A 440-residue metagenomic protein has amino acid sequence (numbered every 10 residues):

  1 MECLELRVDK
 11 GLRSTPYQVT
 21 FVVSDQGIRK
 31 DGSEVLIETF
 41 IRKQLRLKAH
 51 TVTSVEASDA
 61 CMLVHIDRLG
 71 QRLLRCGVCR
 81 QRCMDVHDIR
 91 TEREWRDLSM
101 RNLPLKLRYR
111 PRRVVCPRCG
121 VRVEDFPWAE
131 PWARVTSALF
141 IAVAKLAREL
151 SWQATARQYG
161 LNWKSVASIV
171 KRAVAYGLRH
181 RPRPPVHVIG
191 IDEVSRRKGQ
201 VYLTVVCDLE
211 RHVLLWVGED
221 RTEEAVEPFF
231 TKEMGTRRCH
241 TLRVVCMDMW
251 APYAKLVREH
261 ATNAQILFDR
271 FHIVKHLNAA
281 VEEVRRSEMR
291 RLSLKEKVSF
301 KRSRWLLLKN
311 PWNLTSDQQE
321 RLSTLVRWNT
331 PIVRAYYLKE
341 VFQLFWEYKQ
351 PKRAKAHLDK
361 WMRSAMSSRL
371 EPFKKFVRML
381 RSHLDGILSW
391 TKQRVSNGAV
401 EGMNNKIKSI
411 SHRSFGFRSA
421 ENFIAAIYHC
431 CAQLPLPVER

Functional and structural regions predicted by a protein language model:
M1-L45, L434-R440: Intrinsically disordered, low-complexity and often Lys/Arg-enriched segments
Q18-V22, I28, R80-M84, E94-Q200 (+3 more regions): Short, positively charged, Gly/Tyr-enriched micro-motifs that form contact patches at catalytic or ligand/partner
V19, G32-V52, E56, A60-L63 (+5 more regions): Long C-terminal interaction/binding lobes of large macromolecular proteins
V19-S24, L73, V78, D85 (+6 more regions): Acidic/histidine-rich catalytic cores and adjacent linkers of DNA breakage/strand-transfer/modification proteins
T53-V64, T91-L105: Short Cys/His-rich Zn2+-coordinating modules
L69-L73, Y109-R112: Short metal-coordination and nucleic-acid-contact micro-motifs, chiefly zinc-binding Cys/His arrays
I273-S293: Short alpha-helix plus adjacent loop in nuclease-associated cores
